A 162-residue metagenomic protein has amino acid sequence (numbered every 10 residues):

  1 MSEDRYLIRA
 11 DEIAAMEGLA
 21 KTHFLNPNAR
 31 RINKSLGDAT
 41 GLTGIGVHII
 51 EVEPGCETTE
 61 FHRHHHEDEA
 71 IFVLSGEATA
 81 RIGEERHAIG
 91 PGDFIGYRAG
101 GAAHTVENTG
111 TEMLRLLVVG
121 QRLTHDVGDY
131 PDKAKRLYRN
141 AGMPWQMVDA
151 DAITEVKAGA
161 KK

Functional and structural regions predicted by a protein language model:
M1-G44, V127-K162: A short, N-terminal "cap"/entry segment at the start of jelly-roll beta-barrel domains of the cupin/DSBH fold
R30-K34, H48-H64: Conserved short histidine dyad/triad with adjacent acidic residue
G41, A99-D126: Ligand-binding loop in jelly-roll beta-barrel domains
I49, F61, I82-E84, N108 (+1 more regions): Residue-level recognition of conserved beta-strand positions in structured domain cores
E57, H65, A99-A103: Short acidic (Asp/Glu) patches
H66-A78, G83: Glycine- and acidic-residue-biased ligand/ion/polar-headgroup-sensing regions
E84-A99: Short acidic-glycine-tyrosine-enriched beta hairpin
